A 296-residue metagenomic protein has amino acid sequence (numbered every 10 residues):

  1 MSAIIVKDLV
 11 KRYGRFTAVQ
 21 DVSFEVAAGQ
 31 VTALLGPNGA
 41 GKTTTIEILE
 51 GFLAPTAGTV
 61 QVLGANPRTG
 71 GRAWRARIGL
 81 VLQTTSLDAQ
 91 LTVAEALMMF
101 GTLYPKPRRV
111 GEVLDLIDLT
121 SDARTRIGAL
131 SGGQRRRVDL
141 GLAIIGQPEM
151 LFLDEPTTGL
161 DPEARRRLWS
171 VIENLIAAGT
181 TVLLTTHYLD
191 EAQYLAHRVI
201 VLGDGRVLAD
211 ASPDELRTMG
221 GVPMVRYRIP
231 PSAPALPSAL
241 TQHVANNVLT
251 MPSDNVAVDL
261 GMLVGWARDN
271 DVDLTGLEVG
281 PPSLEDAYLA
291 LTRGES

Functional and structural regions predicted by a protein language model:
M1-S2, S296: Short, low-complexity, intrinsically disordered N-terminal peptides in bacterial proteins
I4-V6, K11-L184, L189-G203, A209: ABC transporter nucleotide-binding domains
D8, A33-L34, V62, G79-V81 (+7 more regions): Acidic/proline-rich low-complexity IDRs
F52, G111, F152-D154, N174 (+3 more regions): A generic structural signal for short, solvent-exposed coil/turn residues that cap or connect secondary-structure
A57, A73, E95, E215 (+2 more regions): An acidic, carboxylate-rich microenvironment
L168-D254: ABC transporter nucleotide-binding domain
G221-S296: Short, charged/small-residue-rich alpha-helical element at the C-terminal edge of ABC transporter nucleotide-binding
